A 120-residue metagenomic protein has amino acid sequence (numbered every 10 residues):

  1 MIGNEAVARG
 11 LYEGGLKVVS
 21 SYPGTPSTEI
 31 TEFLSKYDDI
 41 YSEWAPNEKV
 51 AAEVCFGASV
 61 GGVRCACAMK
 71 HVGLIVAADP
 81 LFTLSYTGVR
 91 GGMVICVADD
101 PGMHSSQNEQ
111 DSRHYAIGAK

Functional and structural regions predicted by a protein language model:
M1-F33: N-terminal glycine-rich anion-binding loops that anchor highly charged ligand groups
T25-D111: Thiamine diphosphate
R113-K120: Acidic/polar active-site rim loop that often engages polyanionic ligands
